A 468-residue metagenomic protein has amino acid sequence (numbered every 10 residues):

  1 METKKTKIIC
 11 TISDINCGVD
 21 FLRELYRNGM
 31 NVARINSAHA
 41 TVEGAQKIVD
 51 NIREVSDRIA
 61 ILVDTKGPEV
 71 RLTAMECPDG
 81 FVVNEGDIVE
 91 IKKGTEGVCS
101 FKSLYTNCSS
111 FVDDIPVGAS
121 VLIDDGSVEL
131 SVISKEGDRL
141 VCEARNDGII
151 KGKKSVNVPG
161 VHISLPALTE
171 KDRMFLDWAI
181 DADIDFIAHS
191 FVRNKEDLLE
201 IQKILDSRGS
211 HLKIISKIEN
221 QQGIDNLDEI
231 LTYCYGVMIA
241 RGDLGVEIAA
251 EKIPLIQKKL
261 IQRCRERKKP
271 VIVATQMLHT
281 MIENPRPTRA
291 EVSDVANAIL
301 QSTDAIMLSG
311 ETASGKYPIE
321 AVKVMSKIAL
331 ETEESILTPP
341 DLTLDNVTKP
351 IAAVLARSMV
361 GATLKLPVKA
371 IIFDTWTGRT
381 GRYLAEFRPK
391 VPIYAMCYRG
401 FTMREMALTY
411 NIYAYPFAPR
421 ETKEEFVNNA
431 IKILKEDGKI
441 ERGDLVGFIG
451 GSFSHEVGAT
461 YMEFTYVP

Functional and structural regions predicted by a protein language model:
M1-P468: Non-catalytic helical/linker scaffolds that mediate oligomerization, partner binding, and domain coupling around large
